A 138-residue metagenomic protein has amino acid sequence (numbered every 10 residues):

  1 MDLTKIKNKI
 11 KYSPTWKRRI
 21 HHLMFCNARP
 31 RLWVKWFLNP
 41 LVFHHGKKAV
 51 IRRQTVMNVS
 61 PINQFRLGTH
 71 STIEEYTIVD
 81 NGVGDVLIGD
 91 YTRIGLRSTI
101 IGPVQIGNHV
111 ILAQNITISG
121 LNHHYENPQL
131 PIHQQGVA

Functional and structural regions predicted by a protein language model:
M1-K48, H109, I116, L121-Q135: Terminal amphipathic alpha-helical/low-complexity segments used for targeting or macromolecular assembly
R29-R31, I51-R53, Y91: Short Cys/His-rich Zn2+-coordinating modules
Q54-A138: Flexible, glycine/small-residue-enriched loop-and-beta-strand segment within the central core of proteins
